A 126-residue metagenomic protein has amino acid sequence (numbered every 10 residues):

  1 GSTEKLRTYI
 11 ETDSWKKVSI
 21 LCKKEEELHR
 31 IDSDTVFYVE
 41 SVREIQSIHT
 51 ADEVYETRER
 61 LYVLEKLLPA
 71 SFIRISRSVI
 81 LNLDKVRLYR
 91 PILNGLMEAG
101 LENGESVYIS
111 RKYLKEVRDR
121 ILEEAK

Functional and structural regions predicted by a protein language model:
G1-S2: Extended alpha-helical signaling linkers and dimerization cores that couple sensory/input modules to output catalytic
K5-Y108: Conserved binding/recognition cores within well-folded domains
R111, K115-E116: C-terminal structural segments of small proteins and small subunits
D119-K126: Charged phosphate-binding loop/patch that engages nucleotide di/tri-phosphates or the phosphate backbone of nucleic
